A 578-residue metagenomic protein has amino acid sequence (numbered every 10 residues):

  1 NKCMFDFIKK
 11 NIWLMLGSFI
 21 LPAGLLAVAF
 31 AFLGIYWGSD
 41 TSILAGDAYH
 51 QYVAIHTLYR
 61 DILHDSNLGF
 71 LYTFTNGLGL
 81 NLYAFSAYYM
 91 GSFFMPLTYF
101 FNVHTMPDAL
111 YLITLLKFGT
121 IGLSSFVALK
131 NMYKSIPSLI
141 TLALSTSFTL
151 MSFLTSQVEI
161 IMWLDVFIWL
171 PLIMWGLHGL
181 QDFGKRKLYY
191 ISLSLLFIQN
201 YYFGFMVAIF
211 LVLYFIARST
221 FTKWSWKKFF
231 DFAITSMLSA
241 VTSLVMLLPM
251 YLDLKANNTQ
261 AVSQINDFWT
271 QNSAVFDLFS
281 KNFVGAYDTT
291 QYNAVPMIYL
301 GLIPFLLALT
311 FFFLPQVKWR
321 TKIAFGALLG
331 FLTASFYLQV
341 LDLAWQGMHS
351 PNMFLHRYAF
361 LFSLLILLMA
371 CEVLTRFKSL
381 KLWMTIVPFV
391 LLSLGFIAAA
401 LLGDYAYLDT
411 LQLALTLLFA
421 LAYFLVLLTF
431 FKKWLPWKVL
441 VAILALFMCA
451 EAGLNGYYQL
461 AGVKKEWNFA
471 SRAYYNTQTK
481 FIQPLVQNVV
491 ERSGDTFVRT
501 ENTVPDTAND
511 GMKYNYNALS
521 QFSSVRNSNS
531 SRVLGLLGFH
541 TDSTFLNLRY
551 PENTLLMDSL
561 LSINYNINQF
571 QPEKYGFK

Functional and structural regions predicted by a protein language model:
N1-I35: Start-transfer (signal-anchor) and selected internal transmembrane alpha helices of multi-pass inner/ER membrane
G17-A23, W226-Y251, S263-N266, K322-F331: Hydrophobic alpha-helical membrane-interfacial segments at the cytosolic entry of transmembrane helices
A23-S125, T146-F167, M206, L247 (+4 more regions): Membrane-interface coil-to-helix junctions
L25, L115-M132, P137-Q181, K185-T220 (+2 more regions): Membrane-embedded helix bundles of polyisoprenyl
Y83-Y88, P107-G119, I140-T141, S147-P171 (+6 more regions): Membrane-interface micro-motifs in multi-pass membrane enzymes
F203, H349, L355-Q478: Contiguous transmembrane helix-bundle modules in multi-pass membrane proteins
L300-L332: Hydrophobic, aromatic-rich transmembrane alpha-helices and their immediate juxtamembrane boundary segments
V439-K578: Soluble catalytic regions of membrane-associated enzymes that act on cell-envelope and secretory-pathway components
